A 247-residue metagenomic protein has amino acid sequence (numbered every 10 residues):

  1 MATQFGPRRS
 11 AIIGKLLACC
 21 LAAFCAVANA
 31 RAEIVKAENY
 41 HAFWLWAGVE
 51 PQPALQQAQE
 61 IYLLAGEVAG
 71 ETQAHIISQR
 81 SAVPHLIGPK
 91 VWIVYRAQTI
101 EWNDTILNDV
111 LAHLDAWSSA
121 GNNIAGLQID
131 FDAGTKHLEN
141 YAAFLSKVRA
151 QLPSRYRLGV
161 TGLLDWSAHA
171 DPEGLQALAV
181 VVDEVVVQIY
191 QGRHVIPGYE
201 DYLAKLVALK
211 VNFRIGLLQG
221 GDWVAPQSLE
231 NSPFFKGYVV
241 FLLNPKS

Functional and structural regions predicted by a protein language model:
M1-S10: N-terminal secretory signal peptides that target proteins for export/translocation
G6-P7, F24, A28-S247: Secreted glycan hydrolases and related glycan-binding modules that recognize and/or cleave
K15-C25: Bacterial N-terminal signal peptides
